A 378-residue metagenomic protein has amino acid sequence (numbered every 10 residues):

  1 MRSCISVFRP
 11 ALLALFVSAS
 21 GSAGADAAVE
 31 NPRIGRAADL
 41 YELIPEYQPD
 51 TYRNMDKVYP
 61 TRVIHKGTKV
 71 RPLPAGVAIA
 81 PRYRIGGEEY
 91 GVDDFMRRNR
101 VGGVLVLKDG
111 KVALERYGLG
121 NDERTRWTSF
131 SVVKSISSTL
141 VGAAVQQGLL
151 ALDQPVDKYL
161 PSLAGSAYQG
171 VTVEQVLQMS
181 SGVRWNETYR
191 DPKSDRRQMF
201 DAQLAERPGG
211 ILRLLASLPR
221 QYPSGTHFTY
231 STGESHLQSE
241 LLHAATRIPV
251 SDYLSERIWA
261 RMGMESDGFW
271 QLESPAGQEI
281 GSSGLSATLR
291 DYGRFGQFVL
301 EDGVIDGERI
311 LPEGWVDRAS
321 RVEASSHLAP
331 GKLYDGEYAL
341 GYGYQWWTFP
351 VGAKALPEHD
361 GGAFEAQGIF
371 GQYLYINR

Functional and structural regions predicted by a protein language model:
R9-S20: Bacterial N-terminal signal peptides
S22-D122, L150, Q178, R213-A216: N-terminal leader/targeting segments and the immediately adjacent pre-domain N-terminus
G110, W127-D153, V176, Q238-L242 (+1 more regions): Active-site SXXK
K111-R116, P155-K158, P192-P223, I248-D267: Short, charged, amphipathic alpha-helices and their helix-cap/turn boundaries
T128, Q146-R184, T188, S217 (+2 more regions): Active-site helix/loop module of the DD-peptidase/beta-lactamase fold, centered on the serine-lysine SxxK catalytic
R197-F200, L272-S286, E337-Y342, W347-F349: Carbohydrate-binding/catalytic loop surfaces
E234-L241, S283-V304, Q372-R378: Active-site-proximal alpha-helical segments within enzyme catalytic domains
M264-F269, R321-R378: Active-site Gly/Thr loop motif
